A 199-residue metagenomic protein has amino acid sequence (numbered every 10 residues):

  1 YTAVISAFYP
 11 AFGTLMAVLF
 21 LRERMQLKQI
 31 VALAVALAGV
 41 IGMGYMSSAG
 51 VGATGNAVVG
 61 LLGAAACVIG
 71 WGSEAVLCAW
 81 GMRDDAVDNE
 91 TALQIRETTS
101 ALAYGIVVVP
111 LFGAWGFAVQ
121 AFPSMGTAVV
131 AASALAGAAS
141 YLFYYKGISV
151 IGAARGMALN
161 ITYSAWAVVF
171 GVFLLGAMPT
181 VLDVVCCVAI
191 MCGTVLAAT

Functional and structural regions predicted by a protein language model:
T2-P10, C78-L102, G137-F173: Helix-helix packing/entry segments at the starts of transmembrane helices
A3-S6, Q29-A32, A64, L93-Q94 (+4 more regions): Hydrophobic/aromatic positions within or immediately flanking transmembrane alpha-helices of multi-pass small-molecule
F8-I69, C187-T199: Juxtamembrane helix-loop boundary signature in multi-pass membrane transporters
P10-L15, I41, G72, G105 (+5 more regions): Hydrophobic/small/kink-forming positions within alpha-helical transmembrane segments of polytopic membrane proteins
L19-M25, G81, A92, G147 (+2 more regions): Hydrophobic/aromatic residues within transmembrane alpha-helices of multi-pass small-molecule transporters
A32-A38, V59-A66, L77-L135: Hydrophobic alpha-helical transmembrane segments of multi-pass integral membrane proteins, especially transporters
G44-A57, L111-A128, V172, G176-V181: Membrane-interface helix termini and inter-helical loops of multi-pass transporters
G44-Y45, I161-T199: C-terminal-most transmembrane helix of multi-pass membrane proteins
